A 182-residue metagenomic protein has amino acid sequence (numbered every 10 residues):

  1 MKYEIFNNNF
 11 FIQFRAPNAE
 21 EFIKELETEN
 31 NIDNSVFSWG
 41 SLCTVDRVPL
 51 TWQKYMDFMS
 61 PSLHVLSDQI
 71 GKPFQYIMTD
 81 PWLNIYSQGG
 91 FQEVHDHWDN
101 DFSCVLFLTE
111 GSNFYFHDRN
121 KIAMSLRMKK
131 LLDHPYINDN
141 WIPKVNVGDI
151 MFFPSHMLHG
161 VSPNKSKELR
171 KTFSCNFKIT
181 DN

Functional and structural regions predicted by a protein language model:
M1-P73, F91: Non-heme Fe(II)/2-oxoglutarate
P17-A19, Y86-Q88, T109-G111, K178-N182: Generic structural motif
I70-K72, G90-V94, H159-P163: Short helix-to-loop capping/linker segments positioned immediately adjacent to catalytic or ligand/cofactor-binding
G71-P81, F116: A short coil-to-beta-strand element that immediately follows conserved catalytic motifs
Q75, D96-N100, K165-L169: A generic structural micro-feature
P81-L83, C104-L106, F173-F177: A structural signal for short, well-ordered beta-strand segments
N84-F152: Catalytic core of non-heme Fe(II) oxygenases with the double-stranded beta-helix
D133-N182: Catalytic core of Fe(II)/2-oxoglutarate
